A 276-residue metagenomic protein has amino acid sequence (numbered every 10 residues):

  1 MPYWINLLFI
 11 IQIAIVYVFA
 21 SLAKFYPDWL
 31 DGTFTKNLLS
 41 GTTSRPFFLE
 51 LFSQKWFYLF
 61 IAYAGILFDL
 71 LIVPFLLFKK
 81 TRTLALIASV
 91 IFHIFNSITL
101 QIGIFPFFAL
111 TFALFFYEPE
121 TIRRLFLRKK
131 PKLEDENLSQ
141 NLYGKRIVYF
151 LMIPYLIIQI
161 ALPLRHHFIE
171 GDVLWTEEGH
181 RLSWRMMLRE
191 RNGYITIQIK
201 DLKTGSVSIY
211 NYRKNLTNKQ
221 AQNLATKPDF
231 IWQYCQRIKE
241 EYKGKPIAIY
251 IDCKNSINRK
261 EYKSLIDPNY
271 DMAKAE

Functional and structural regions predicted by a protein language model:
M1, Q12, V16, D69 (+1 more regions): Hydrophobic cores of alpha-helical transmembrane segments in multi-pass inner/ER membrane proteins, independent
M1-I5, R123-K145: Membrane-interfacial, low-structure loops and terminal tails that flank and connect transmembrane helices in multi-pass
M1-P27, F150-Q159: Alpha-helical transmembrane segments of multi-pass integral membrane proteins
I10-L67: Membrane-interfacial catalytic/cofactor-binding modules of polytopic membrane enzymes
I13-A20, D69-I72, L76, S89 (+2 more regions): Helical transmembrane-bundle signal
F60-P119, W175: Membrane-water interface signatures at transmembrane helix termini and the short loops that connect adjacent helices
L138-H167: Internal/C-terminal transmembrane anchor helices
E177-E276: Extracytosolic and intramembrane catalytic regions of membrane-associated proteins in envelope/secretory systems
